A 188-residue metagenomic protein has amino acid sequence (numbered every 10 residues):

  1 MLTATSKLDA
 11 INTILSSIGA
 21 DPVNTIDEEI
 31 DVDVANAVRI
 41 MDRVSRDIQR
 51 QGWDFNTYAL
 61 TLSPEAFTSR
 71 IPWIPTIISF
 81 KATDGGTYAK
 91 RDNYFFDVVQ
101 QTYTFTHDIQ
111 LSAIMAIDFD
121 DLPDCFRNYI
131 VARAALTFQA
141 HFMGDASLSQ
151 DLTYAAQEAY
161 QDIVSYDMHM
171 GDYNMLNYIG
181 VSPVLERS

Functional and structural regions predicted by a protein language model:
M1-S188: Glycine-enriched, solvent-exposed interface loops adjoining structured elements
